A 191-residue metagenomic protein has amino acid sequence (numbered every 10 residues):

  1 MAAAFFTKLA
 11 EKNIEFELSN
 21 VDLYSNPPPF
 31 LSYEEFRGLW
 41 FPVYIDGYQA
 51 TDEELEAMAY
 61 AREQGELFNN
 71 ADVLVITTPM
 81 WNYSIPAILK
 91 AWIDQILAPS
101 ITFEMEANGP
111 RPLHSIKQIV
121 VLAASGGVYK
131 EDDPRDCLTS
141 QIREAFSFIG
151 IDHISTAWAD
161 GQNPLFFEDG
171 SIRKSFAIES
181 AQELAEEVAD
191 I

Functional and structural regions predicted by a protein language model:
M1-T78, Y83-D94, E179-I191: N-terminal beta1-alpha1-beta2 submodule of the flavodoxin-like/Rossmannoid cofactor-binding fold
A10, L113-I116, I149-G150: A short, structured loop/turn motif at beta-sheet edges
E15-E17, I116, I151-H153: A generic structural signal for alpha->beta connector loops
S19-V21, V75, V120-L122, S155-A157: Hydrophobic/aromatic beta-strand patches that form the interior of the parallel beta-sheet core in alpha/beta enzyme
S25, G126, G161: Short, glycine/serine-rich, charged loops/turns that create anion-binding and catalytic segments at active sites
P28, I85, Y129, N163-P164: Generic structural signal for helix capping and beta-alpha/helix-loop junctions
L55-S140: Helix-loop-strand module that forms the ligand-binding subsite of alpha/beta enzymes
E131-I191: Glycine-rich phosphate/pyrophosphate-binding loop and the adjoining helix
